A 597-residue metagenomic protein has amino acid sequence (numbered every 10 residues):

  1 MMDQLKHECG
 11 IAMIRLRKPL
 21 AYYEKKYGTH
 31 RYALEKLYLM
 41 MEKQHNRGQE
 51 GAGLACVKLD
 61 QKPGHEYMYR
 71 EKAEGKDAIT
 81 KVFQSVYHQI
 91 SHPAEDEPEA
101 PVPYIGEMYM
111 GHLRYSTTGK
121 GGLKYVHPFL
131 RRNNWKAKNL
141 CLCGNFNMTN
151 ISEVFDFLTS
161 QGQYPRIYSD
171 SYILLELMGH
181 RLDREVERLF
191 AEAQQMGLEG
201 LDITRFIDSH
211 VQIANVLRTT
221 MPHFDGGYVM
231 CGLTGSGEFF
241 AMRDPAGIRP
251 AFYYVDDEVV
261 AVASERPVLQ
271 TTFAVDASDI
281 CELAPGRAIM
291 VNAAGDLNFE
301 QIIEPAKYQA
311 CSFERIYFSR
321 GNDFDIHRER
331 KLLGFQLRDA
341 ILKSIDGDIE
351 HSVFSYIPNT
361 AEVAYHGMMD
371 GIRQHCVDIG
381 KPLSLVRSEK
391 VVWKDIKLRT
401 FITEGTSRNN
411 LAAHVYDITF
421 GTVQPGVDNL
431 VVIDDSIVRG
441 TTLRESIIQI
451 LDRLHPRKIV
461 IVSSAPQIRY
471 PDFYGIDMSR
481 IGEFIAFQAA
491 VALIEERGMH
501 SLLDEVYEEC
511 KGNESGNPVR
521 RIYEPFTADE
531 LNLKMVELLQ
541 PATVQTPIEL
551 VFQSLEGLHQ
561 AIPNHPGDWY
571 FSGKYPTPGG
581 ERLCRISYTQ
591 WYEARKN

Functional and structural regions predicted by a protein language model:
M1-A284, M290-S352, I357: Conserved short alpha-helical segments that host acidic/polar catalytic motifs at enzyme active sites
N147-T149, Y356-A364, I437-T441: Gly/Ser/Thr-rich loops at beta-strand to alpha-helix junctions that form or flank small-molecule/cofactor-binding
L175-L177, E187-G200, K381-T400, R497-K511 (+1 more regions): A conserved beta-strand->alpha-helix junction
R184, A294, L342-E350, G371-R387 (+2 more regions): Secondary-structure transition/capping motifs at alpha-helix termini and the adjoining loop/turn into the next element
M221, S236-E238, R243, V255 (+6 more regions): PRPP-dependent phosphoribosyltransferase catalytic core
H223-G226, E329-E350, V363, M368 (+1 more regions): Phosphate/ATP-binding catalytic cores across multiple sugar-kinase/actin-like superfamilies, primarily ASKHA
K331, F335, D339, E362 (+11 more regions): Feature representing long, continuous alpha-helical segments
D370-L430, G440-T441, R469-G482: Short, glycine/charge-rich flexible loops or terminal/linker lids adjacent to PRPP-binding catalytic cores
